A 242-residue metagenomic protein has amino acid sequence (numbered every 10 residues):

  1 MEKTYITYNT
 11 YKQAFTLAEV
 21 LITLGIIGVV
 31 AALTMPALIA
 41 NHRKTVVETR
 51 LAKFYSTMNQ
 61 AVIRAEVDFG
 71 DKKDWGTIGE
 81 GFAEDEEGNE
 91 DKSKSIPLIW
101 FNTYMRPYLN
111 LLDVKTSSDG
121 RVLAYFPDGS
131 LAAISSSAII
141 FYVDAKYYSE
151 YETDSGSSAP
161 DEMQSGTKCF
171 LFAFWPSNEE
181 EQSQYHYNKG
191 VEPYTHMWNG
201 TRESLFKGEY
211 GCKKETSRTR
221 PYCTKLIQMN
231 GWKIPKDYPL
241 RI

Functional and structural regions predicted by a protein language model:
M1-F15: N-terminal leader/signal peptides at the extreme start of proteins
E2, A18, V46, R50: Conserved aromatic-histidine-acidic binding/catalytic patches
Y11-R43: N-terminal single-pass transmembrane signal-anchor helix
A37-M58, V62: Aliphatic-rich helix starts adjacent to a transmembrane/signal segment
V47, G70, I78, D113-S118: A beta-rich soluble binding module of mature secreted/lumenal proteins
N59-I78: Alpha-helix exit/C-cap motif
G88-I242: Intrinsically disordered, low-complexity regions enriched in Pro/Ser/Thr/Gly and acidic residues
